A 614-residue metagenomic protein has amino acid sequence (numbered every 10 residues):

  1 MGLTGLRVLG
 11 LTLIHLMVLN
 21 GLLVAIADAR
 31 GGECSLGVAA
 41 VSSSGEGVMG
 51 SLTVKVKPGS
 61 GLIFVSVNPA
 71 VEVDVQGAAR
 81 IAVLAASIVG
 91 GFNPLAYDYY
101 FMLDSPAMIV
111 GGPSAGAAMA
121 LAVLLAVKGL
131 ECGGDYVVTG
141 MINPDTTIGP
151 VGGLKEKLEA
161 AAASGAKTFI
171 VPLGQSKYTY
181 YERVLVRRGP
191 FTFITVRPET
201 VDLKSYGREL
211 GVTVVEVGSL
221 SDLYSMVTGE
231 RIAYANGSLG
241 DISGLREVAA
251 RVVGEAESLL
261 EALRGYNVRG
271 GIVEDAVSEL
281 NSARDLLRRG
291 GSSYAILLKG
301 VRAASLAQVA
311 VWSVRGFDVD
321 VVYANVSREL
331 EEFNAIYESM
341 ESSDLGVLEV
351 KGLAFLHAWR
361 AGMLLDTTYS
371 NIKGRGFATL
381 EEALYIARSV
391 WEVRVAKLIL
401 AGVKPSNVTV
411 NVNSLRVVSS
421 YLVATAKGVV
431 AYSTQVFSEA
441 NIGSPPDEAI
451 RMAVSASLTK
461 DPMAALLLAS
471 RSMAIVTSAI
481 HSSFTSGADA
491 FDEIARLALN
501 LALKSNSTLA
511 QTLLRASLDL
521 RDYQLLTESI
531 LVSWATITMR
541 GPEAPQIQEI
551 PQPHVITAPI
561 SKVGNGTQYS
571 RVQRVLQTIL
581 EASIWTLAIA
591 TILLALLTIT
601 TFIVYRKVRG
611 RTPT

Functional and structural regions predicted by a protein language model:
M1-G31, A303, I386-S389, A396 (+2 more regions): Secretory targeting signatures
L22-I26, A453, V555: Short, intrinsically disordered, low-complexity terminal segments
D28-S293, L297-L298, V314, V321-D366 (+5 more regions): Peripheral, non-AAA+ core regions of ATP-driven protein-machinery
G189, G207, G211, V215-V217 (+6 more regions): Charge-biased C-terminal accessory regions appended to nucleic-acid-, cytoskeletal NTPase
I242-S258, R264-G270, S292, R315-S327 (+9 more regions): Terminal alpha-helical segments
L259-A262, S529, A582: Predominantly single-stranded RNA-binding modules in RNA-associated proteins
N267-V309, S342-I399, T434-V476, L503-T538: Amphipathic, non-membrane alpha-helical rod segments
Q308, W312-R315, E338, L398-P405 (+5 more regions): Charged/polar positions within long, soluble alpha-helices
